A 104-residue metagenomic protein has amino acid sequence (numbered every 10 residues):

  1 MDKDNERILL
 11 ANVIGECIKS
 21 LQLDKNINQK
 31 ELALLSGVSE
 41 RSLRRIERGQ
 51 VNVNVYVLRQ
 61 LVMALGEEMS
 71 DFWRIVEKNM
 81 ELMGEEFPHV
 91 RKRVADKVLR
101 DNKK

Functional and structural regions predicted by a protein language model:
M1-D24: A short, Lys/Arg-rich alpha-helix, primarily the initiator
E16-A33, Q60, P88-H89, R93-D96: Short basic helix-loop element that most often maps to the first helix and adjoining turn of HTH DNA-binding modules
I18, L32-A33, L43-I46, F72: Conserved hydrophobic/aromatic packing and binding residues within compact polymer-binding modules
K25, S36-S39, L65: Core residues of bacterial helix-turn-helix
N26, N52-V55: Residue at a beta-strand N-cap/secondary-structure junction
G37-V51: Recognition helix of helix-turn-helix/homeodomain-like DNA-binding domains that insert into the DNA major groove
N54-D71: DNA major-groove recognition helix of helix-turn-helix/homeodomain DNA-binding modules
W73-K104: Short, charged recognition helix plus adjacent turn of helix-turn-helix-like nucleic-acid-binding domains
